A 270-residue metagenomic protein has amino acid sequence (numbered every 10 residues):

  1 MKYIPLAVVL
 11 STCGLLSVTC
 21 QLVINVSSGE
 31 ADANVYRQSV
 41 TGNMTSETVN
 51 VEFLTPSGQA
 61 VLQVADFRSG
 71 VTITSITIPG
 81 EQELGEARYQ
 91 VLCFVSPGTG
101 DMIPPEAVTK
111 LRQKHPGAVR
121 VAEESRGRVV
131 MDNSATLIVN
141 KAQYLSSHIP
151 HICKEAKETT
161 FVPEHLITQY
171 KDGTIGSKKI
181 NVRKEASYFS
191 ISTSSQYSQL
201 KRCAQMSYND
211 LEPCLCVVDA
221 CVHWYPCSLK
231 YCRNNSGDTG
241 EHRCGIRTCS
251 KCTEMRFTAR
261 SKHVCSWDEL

Functional and structural regions predicted by a protein language model:
Y3-Q21: Cleavable N-terminal signal peptides of Sec/SRP-targeted secreted and luminal proteins
T12, S27, V40, S125 (+2 more regions): Intrinsically disordered, low-complexity segments enriched in small/polar residues
V18-Q63, F67: Extracellular/luminal recognition modules and glycoprotein regions
E52-R112: An acidic-aromatic
Y89-V139, C153: A eukaryotic "domain-to-IDR transition" signal
A135-L270: A eukaryote-biased signal for long
